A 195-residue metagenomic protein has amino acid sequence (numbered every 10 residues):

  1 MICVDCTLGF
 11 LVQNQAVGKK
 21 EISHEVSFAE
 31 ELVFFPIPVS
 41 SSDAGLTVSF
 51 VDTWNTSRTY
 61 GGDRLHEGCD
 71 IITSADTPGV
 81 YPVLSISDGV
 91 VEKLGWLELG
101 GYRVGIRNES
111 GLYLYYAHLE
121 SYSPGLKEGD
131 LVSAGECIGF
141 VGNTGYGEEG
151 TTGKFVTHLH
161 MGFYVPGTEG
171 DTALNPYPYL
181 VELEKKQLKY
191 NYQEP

Functional and structural regions predicted by a protein language model:
D5-Y102, A134, G147, K185 (+1 more regions): Surface-exposed, glycine-biased beta-strand/turn segments
D63-D76, G105-L112, F163-L174: Small beta-barrel nucleic-acid-binding modules, principally OB-folds
C69-I71, A134, G139-F140, H158-G162: Active-site scaffold segments
I72, R107, A117-E120, S133 (+2 more regions): Residue-level detector of conserved, well-ordered beta-strand and adjacent loop positions that form binding/recognition
S85-E128, G150-T157: Zn2+-dependent peptidoglycan hydrolase active-site motif and core
R103-I106, S133-E149: Short hydrophobic beta/alpha edge segments that flank linear recognition/processing sites
E128, S133, K154-P195: Acidic, glycine-rich catalytic/binding loops that coordinate metals and/or anionic ligands
